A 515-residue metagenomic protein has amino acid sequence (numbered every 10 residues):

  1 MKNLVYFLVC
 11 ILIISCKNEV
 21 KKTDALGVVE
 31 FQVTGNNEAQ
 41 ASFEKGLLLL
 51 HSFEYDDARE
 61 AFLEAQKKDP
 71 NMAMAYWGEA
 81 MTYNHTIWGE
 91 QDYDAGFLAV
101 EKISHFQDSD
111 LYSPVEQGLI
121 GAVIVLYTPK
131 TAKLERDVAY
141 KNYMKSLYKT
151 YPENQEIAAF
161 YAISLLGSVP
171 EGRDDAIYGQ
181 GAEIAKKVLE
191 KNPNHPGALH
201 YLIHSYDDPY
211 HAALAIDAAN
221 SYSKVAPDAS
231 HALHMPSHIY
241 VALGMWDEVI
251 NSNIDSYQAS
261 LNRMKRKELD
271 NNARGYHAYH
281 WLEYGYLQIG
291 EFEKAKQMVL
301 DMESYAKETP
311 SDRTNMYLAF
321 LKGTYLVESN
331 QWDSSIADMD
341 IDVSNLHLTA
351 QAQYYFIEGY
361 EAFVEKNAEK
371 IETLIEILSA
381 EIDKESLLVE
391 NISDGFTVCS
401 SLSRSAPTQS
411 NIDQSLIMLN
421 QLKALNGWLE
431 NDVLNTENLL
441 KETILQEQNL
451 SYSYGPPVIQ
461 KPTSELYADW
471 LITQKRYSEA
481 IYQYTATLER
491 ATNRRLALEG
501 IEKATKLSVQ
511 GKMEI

Functional and structural regions predicted by a protein language model:
I14-S15: C-terminal motif of bacterial Sec signal peptides marking the signal peptidase cleavage site
E38, K45, E79, G121 (+12 more regions): Structural register within alpha-helical repeat arrays
S42, Y76, Y83, G118 (+13 more regions): TPR repeat positional signature
Y55-D57, E79-S113, G121-E135, S168-A176 (+1 more regions): Inter-helical turn/loop elements of alpha-helical hairpins
K67-K68, D108, Y148-T150, L189-K191 (+9 more regions): Solenoid-like repeat scaffolds
M72-A73, N154-E156, H195-P196, A229 (+2 more regions): Residue-level recognition of tetratricopeptide repeat
